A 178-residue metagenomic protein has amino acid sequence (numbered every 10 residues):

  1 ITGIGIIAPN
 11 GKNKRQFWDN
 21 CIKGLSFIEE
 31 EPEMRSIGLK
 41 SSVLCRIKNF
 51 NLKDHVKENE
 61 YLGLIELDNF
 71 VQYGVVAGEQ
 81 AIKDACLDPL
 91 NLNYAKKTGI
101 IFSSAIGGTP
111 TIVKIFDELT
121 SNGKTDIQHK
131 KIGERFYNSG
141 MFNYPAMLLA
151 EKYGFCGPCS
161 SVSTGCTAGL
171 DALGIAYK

Functional and structural regions predicted by a protein language model:
I1-P158, K178: Conserved "HGTGT" condensation-loop signature of ketosynthase/thiolase-family condensing enzymes that catalyze
C159-S163: Short catalytic-loop micro-motif centered on adjacent basic/acidic residues
G169: Short conserved active-site loop signatures built around small residues
A172-A176: Short, hydrophobic/aromatic alpha-helical segments in well-folded domains
